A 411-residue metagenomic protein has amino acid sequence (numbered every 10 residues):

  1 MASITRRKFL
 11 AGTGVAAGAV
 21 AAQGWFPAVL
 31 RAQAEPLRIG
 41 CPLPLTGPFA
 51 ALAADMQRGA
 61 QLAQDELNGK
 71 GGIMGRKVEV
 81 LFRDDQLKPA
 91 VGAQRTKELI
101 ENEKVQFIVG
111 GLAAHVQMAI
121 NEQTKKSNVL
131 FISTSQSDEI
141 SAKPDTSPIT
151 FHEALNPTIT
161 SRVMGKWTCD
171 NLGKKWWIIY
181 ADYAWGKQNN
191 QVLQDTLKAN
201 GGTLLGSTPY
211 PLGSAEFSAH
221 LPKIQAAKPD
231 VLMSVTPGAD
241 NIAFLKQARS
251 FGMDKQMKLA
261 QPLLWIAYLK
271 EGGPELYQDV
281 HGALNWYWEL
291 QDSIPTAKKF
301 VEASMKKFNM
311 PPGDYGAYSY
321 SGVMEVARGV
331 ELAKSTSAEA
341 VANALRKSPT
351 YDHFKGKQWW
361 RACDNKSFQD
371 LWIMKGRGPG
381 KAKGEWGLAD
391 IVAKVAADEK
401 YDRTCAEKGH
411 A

Functional and structural regions predicted by a protein language model:
M1-V20: N-terminal secretory signal peptides and thylakoid transit peptides that target proteins across membranes
G40-G59, R83-A90, L112-A113, I179-K187 (+3 more regions): Extracytoplasmic "Venus flytrap"
A51-M56, G71-K143, E153, Y210-F217 (+1 more regions): Beta-alpha junction/loop-to-helix N-cap segments that form part of ligand/metal-binding clefts
D85, I132, D138, L212-G213 (+2 more regions): Venus flytrap/periplasmic-binding-protein-like
Q94, D138-A142, S147-F251, E289-K299: Extracellular/periplasmic Venus flytrap/periplasmic-binding protein
L99, E103-L112, I132-T134, W177-Y180 (+4 more regions): Periplasmic-binding protein-like
A248-Y320, L332-T336, L388-H410: Extracellular/periplasmic periplasmic-binding protein-like sensory domains
K306-G316, E325-L388, H410: Segments of small-molecule ligand-sensing domains
